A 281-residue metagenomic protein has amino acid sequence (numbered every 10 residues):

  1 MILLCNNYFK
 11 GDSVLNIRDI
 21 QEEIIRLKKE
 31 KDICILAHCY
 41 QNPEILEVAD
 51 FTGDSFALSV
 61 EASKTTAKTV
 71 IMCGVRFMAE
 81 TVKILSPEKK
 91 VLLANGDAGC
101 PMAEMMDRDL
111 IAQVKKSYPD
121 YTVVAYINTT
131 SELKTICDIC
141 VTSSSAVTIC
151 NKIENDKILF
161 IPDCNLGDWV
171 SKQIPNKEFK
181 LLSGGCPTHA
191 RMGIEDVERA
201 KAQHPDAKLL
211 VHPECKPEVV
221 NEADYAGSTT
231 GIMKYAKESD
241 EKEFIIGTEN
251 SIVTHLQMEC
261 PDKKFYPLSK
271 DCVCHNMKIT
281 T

Functional and structural regions predicted by a protein language model:
L4-I246, I252-T281: Active-site loop-to-helix "anion-binding N-cap" substructures in soluble metabolic enzymes
